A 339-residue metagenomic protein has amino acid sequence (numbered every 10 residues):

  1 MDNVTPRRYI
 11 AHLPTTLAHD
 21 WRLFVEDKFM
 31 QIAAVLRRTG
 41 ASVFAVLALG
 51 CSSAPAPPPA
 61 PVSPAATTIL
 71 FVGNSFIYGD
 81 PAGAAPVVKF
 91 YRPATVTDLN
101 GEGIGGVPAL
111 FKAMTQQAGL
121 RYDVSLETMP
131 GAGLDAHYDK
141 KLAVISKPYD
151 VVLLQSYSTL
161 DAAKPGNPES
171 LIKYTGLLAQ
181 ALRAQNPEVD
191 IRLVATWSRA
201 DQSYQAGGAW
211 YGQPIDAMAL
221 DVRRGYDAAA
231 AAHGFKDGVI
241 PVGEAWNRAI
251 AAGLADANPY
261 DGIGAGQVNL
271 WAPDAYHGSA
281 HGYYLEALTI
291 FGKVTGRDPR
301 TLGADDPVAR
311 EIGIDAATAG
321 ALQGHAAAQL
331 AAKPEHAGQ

Functional and structural regions predicted by a protein language model:
D2-N3, Y9-H12, T16-H19, E26: Short, positively charged and aromatic/hydrophobic N-terminal segments
L17, D27-V43: Bacterial N-terminal signal peptides that target proteins for export
L49-G50: C-terminal motif of bacterial Sec signal peptides marking the signal peptidase cleavage site
P55-A65: Short, low-complexity, disordered segments immediately C-terminal to signal peptides in bacterial exported proteins
F71, E102, G106-A113, S170-L177 (+8 more regions): Extracytoplasmic/secreted proteins, especially bacterial periplasmic and envelope-associated proteins
G79-L177, A181-R183: Conserved SGNH/GDSL esterase-like catalytic core that processes O-acyl groups on lipids and polysaccharides
A143-A280, G292: Alpha-helical cap/lid subdomain in secreted, periplasmic, or secretory-pathway luminal O-acyl-processing enzymes
G238, P259-Q339: Conserved catalytic region of serine esterases and O-acyltransferases that act on ester linkages in lipids
